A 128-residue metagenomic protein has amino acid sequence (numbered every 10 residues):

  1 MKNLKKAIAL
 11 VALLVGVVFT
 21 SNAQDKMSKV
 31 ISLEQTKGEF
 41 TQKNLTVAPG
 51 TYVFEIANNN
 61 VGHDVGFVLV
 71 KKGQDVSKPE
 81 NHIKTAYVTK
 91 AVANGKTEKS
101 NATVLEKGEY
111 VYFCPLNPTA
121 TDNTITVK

Functional and structural regions predicted by a protein language model:
M1-D25: Bacterial Sec-dependent N-terminal signal peptides
Q24-E39: Short N-terminal segments immediately surrounding and downstream of signal-peptide cleavage
S28, Y87, T119-D122: Short edge beta-strand segments in beta-sheet-rich domains
K37-T41, T46-A48, G62, V92-K128: Extracellular/periplasmic metallocenter environments
G50-F54: Structural beta-strand segments of beta-rich domains
A57-H63: Short solvent-exposed strand-capping/beta-turn motif centered on an Asx-Ser/Thr pair
G66-V70: Beta-strand signatures of extracellular beta-sandwich domains
K72-E106: Extracytoplasmic beta-sandwich strand-turn segments characteristic of Greek-key/jelly-roll folds
